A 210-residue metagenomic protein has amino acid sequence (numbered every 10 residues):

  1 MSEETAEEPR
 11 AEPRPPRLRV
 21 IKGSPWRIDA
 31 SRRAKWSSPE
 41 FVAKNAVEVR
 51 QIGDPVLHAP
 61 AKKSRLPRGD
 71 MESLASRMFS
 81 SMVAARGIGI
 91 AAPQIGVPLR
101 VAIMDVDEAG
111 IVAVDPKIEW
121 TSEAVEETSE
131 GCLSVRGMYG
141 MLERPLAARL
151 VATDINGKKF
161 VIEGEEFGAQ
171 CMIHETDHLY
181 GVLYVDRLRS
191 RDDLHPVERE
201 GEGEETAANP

Functional and structural regions predicted by a protein language model:
M1-P210: Positively charged
